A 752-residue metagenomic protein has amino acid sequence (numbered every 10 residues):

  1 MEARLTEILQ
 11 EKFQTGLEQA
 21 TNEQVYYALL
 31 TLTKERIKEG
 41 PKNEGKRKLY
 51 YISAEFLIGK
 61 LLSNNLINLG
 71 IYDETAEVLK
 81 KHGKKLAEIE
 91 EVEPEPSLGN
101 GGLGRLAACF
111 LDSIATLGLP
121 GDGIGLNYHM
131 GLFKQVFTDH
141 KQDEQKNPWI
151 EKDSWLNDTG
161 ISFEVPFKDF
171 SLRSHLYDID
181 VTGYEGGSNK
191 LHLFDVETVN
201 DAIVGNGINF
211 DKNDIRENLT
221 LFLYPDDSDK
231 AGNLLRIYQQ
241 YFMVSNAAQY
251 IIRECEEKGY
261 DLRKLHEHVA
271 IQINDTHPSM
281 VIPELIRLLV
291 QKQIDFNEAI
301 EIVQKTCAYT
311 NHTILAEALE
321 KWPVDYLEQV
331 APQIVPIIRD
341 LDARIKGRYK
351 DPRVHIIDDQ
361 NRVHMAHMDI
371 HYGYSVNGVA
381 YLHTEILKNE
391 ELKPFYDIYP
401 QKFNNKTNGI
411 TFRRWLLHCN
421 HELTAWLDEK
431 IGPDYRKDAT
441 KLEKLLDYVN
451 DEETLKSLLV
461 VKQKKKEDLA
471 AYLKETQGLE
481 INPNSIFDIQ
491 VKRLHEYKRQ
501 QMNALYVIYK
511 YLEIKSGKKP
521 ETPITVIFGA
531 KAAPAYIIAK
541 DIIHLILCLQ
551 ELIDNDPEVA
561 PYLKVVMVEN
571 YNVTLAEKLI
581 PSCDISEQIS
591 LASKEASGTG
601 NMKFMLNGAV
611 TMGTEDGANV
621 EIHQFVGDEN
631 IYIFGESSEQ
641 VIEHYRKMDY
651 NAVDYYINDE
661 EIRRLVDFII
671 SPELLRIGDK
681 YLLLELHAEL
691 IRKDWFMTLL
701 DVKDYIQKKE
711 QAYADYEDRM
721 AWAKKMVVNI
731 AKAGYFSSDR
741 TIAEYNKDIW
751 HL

Functional and structural regions predicted by a protein language model:
M1-L752: A conserved ligand/cofactor-binding region detector
